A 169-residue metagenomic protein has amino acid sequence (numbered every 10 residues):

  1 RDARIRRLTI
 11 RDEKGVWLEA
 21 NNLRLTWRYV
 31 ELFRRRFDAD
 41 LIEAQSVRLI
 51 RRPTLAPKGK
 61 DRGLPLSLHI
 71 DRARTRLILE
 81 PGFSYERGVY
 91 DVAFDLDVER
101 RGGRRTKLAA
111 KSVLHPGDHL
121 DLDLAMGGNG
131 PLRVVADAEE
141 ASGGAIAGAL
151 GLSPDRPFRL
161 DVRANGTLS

Functional and structural regions predicted by a protein language model:
R1-G82: Flexible beta-edge/linker motif
D2, R7-T9, L41-R48, D71-R76 (+1 more regions): Small-residue helix/turn framework positions
E13-W27, S67, F83-D97, V113-D123 (+1 more regions): Amphipathic hydrophobic-ligand
P57-G63, Y85-A110: Short, surface-exposed polybasic-and-hydrophobic patches located at secondary-structure transitions
